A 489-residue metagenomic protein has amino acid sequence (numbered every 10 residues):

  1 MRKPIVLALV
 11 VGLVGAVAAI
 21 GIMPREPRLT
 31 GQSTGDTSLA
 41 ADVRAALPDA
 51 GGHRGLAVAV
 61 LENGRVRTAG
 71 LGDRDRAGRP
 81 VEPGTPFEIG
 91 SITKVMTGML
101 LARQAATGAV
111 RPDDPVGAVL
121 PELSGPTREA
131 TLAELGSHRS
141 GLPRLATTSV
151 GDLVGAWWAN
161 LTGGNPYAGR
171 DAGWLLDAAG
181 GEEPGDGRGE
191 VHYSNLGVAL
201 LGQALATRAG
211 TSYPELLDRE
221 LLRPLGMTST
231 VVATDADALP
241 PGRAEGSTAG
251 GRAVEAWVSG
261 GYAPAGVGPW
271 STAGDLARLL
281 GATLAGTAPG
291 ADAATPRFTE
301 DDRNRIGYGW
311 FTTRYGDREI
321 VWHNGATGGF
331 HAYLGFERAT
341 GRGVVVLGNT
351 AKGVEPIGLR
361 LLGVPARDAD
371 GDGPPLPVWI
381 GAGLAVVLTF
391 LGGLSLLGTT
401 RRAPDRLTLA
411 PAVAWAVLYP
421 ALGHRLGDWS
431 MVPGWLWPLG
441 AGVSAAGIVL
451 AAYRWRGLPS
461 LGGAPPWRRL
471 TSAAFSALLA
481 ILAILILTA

Functional and structural regions predicted by a protein language model:
R2-A69, T211, W257-A489: Catalytic loop of the DD-peptidase/beta-lactamase superfamily, centered on the K-T-G motif and neighboring
I22, E62, D75-N195, A209 (+1 more regions): Active-site-proximal loop and beta-strand segments within enzyme catalytic domains
L39-V43, R67, T93, P112 (+7 more regions): Stable alpha-helical elements in mature extracytoplasmic
R67, L123-A130, S140-T148, P214 (+2 more regions): Secretory-pathway/luminal and periplasmic proteins that interact with or process carbohydrate-rich
T85, T147-V150, A156-L239, R252-E255 (+1 more regions): Catalytic-site signature segments of enzymes, centered on catalytic residues
M96, R103-P121, R208-A233, A288-T295: Short, well-structured active-site flanking segments
A102-A106, G202-T207, R278-A285: Short glycine/serine- and small hydrophobic-enriched flexible loop segments
L239, E245-S247: N-terminal membrane-targeting/anchoring modules of bacterial envelope and secretion proteins
